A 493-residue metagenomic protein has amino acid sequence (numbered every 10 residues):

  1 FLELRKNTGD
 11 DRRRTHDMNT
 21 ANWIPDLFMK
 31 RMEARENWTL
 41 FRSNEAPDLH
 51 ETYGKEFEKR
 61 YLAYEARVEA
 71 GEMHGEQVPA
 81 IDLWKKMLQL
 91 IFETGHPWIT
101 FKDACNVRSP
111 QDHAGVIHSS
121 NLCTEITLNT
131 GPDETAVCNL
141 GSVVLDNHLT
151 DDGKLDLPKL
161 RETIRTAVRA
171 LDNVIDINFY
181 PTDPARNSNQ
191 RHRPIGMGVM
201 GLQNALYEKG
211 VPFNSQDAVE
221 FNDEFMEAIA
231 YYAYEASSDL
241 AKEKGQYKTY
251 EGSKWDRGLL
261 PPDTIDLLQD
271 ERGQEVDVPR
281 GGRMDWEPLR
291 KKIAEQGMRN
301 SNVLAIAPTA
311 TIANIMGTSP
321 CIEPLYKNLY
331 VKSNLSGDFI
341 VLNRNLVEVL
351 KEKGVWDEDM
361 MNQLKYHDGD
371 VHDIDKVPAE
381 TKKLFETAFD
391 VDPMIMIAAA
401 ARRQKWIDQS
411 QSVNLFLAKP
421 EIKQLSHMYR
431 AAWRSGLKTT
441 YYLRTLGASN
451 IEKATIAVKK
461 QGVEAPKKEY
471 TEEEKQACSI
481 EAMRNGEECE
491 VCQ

Functional and structural regions predicted by a protein language model:
F1-L145, L149-L157, Y180-P184, A233-K254 (+1 more regions): Active-site cavity-forming subdomains of large catalytic enzyme subunits
R5-R12, F28, M32-E36, M87-F92 (+15 more regions): Structural signal for hydrophobic packing residues in well-ordered secondary-structure cores of soluble enzyme domains
K6, E45, P97, A104-V107 (+15 more regions): Short, glycine-/Ser/Thr-/acidic-enriched flexible segments
G9-R14, A66-M73, V144-P158, Y180-Q190 (+4 more regions): Glycine- and acidic
N44-E45, T163-R186, Q190, P194 (+4 more regions): Internal maturation/activation junctions in enzymes
L90-N189, P194, V199-K209, T318-N345 (+1 more regions): Function-dense linear segments that define catalytic or interfacial modules in macromolecule-processing proteins
T127-L128, L171-D176, Q246, P279-R283 (+1 more regions): Catalytic alpha/beta core of large soluble enzyme barrels
K453-Q493: Acidic, low-complexity intrinsically disordered tails
